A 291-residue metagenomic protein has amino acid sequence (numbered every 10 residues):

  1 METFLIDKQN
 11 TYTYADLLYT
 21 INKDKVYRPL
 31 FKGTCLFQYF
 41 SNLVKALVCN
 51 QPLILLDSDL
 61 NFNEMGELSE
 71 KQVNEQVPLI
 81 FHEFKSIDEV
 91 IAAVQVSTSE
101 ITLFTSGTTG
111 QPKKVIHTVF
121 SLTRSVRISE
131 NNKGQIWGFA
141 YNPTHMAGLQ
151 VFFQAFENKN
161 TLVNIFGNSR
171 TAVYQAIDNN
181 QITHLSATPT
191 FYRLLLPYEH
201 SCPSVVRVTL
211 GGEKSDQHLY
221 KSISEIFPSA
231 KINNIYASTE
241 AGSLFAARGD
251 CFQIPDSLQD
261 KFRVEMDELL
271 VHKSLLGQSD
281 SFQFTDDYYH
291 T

Functional and structural regions predicted by a protein language model:
M1-V26, N63-G66, L79-I80, H117-F120: Conserved AMP-binding/adenylate-forming core of the ANL superfamily
T3, H82-F104, E130-W137: Conserved pre-ATP/AMP-binding loop-to-beta segment of ANL
T20-L60, F139-N142: Conserved AMP-binding/adenylate-forming
A46, T105-T108, W137, L185 (+3 more regions): Conserved S/T- and glycine-rich ATP-binding loop of Class I adenylate-forming
S99-R127: Conserved AMP-binding A3 loop
T123-I136, T144-H184: Conserved AMP-binding/adenylation subdomain of ANL enzymes
L196-F252, K261: Gly/Ser/Thr-rich phosphate-binding loop
L270-T291: Conserved ATP-binding/catalytic segment of the ANL
